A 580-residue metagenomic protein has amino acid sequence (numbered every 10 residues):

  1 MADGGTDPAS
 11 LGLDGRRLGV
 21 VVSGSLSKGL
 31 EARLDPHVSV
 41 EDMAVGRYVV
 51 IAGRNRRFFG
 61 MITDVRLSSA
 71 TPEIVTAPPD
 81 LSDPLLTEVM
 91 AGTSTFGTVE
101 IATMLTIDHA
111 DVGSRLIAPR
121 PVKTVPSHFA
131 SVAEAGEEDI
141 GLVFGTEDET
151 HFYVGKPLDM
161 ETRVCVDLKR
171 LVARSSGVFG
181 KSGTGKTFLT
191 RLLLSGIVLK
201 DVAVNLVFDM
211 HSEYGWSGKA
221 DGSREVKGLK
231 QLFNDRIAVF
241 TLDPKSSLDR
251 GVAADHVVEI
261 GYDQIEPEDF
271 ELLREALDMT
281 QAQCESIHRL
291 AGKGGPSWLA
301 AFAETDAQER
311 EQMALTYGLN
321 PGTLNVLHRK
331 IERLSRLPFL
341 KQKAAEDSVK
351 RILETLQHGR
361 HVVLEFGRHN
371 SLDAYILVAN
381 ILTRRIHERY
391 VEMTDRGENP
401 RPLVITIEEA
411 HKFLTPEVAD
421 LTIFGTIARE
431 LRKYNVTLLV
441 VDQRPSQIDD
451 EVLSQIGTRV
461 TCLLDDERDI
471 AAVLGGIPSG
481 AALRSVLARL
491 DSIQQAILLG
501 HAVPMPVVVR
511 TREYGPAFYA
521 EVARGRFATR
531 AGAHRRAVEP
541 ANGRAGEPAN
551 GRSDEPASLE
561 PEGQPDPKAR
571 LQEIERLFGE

Functional and structural regions predicted by a protein language model:
M1-F179, F188-L193, D395, N399 (+1 more regions): Basic- and hydrophobic-enriched, low-structure N-terminal and domain-boundary segments that flank ATP-binding catalytic
R56, R66-S68, L105-D108, A173 (+8 more regions): Conserved nucleotide-binding/hydrolysis micro-motifs of P-loop NTPases
A91, A428-R510: Conserved ATP-driven motor cores of ASCE-family P-loop NTPases powering translocation/secretion/packaging/pilus
E149-T241, L498, N550, E562 (+2 more regions): Glycine-rich phosphate-binding loop of nucleotide-binding enzymes
G196-L199, R385-V391, F424-L439: Substrate-engagement module of ASCE P-loop NTPases
V202-L206, H358-H361, P400-V404, Y434-L439: Loop/turn-to-beta-strand initiation segments
S212-K227, F240-T426, S492-G500: P-loop NTPase motor domains
I493-E580: Conserved P-loop NTPase motor module
